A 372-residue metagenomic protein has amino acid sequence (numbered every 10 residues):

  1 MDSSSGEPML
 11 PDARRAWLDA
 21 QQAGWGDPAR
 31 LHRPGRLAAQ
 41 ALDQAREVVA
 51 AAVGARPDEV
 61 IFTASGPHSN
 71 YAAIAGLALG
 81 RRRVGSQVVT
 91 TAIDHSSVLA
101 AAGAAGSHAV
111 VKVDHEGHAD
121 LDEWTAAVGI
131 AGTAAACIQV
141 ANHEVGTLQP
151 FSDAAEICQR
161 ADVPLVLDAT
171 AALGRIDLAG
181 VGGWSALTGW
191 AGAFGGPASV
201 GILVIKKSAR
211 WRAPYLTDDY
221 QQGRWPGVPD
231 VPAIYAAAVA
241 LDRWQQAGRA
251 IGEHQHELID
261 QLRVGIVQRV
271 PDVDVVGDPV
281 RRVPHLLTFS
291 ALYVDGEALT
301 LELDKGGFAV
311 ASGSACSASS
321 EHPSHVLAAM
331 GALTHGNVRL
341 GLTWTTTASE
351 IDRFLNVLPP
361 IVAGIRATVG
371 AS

Functional and structural regions predicted by a protein language model:
M1-S372: Pyridoxal 5′-phosphate
